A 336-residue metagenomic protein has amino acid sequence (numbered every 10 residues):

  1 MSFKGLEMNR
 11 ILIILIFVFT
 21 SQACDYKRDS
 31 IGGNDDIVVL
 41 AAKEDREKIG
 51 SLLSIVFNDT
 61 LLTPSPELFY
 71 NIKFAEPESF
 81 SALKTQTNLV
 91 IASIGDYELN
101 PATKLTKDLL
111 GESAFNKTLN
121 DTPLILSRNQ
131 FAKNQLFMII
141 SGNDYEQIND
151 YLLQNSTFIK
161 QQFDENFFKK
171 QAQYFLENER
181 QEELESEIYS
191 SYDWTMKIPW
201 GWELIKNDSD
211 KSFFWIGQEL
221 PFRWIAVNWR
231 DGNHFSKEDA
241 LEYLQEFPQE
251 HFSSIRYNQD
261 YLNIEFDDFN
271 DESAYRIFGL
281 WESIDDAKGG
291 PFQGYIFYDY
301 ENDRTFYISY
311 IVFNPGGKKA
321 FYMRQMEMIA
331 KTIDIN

Functional and structural regions predicted by a protein language model:
N9-I14: Sec-dependent signal peptide recognition, specifically the positively charged N-region followed immediately by
T20-A23: C-terminal motif of bacterial Sec signal peptides marking the signal peptidase cleavage site
D25-K27: Bacterial signal peptide processing site
D29-K48, T87-S93: Short hydrophobic beta-strand segments
D36-E44, D59-T63, N71, A75-A82 (+2 more regions): Secretory pathway targeting signatures of secreted, lumenal, and periplasmic proteins
E78-T87, A92-G142, E146, Q249-F306 (+2 more regions): Signature of long, low-cysteine stretches enriched in small and polar/charged residues
D121-E185: Long, acidic/polar, low-complexity amphipathic helices and coiled-coil-like
N149-Q173, M196, W202, F306-N336: Surface-exposed amphipathic alpha-helical segments
